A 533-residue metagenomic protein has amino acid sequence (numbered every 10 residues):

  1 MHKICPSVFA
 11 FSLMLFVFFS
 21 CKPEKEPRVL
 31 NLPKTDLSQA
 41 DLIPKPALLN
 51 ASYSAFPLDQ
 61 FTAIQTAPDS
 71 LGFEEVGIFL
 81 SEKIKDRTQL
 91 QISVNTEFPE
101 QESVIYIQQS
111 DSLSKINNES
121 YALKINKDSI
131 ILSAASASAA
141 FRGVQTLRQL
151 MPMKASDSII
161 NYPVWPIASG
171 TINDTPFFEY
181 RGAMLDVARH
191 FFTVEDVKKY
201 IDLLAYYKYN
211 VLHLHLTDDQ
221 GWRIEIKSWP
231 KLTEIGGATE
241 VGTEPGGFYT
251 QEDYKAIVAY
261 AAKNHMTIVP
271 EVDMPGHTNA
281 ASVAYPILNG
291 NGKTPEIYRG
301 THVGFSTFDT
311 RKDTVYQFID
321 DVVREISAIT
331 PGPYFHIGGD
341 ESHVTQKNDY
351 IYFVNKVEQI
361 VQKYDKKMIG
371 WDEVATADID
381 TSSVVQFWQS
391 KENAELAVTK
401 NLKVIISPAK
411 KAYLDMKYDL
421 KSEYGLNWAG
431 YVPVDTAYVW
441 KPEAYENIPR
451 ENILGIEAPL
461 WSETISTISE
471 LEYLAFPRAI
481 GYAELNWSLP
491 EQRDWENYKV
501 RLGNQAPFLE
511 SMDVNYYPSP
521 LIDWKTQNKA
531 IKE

Functional and structural regions predicted by a protein language model:
M1-T35: Bacterial Sec-dependent N-terminal signal peptides
C21-P176, S327, Y364, M368-A375 (+3 more regions): Acidic, contiguous N-terminal accessory segments
G72-F73, F191-T193, D219-E225, P275-A281 (+5 more regions): Flexible loop/turn segments at secondary-structure boundaries
Q91, N210-V211, T267, K367 (+2 more regions): Residue-level detector of anion-binding/catalytic polar loops
S112-F305, T314-Y316, R324-Y334, K356 (+3 more regions): Feature activates predominantly on carbohydrate-active enzymes
R181-M184, H213, V269-P270, Y334-H336 (+5 more regions): Structural recognition of the beta-strand scaffold that forms the well-ordered cores of secreted hydrolase catalytic
A281-I287, N291-T399: Active-site neighborhood of glycoside hydrolase catalytic domains
M368, D378-T381, K391-E533: Flexible, acidic glycine-rich loops studded with aromatic residues
